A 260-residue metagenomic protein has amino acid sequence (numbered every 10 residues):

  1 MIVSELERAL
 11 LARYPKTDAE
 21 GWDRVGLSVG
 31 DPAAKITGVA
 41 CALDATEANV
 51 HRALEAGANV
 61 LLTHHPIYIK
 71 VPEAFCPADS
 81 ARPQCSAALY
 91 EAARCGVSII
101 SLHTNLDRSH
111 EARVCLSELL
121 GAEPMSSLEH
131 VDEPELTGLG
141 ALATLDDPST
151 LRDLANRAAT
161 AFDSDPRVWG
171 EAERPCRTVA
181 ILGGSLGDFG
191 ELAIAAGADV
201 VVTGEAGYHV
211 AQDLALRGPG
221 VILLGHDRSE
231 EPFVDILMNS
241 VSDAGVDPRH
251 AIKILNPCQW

Functional and structural regions predicted by a protein language model:
M1-W260: Hydrophobic structural segments
